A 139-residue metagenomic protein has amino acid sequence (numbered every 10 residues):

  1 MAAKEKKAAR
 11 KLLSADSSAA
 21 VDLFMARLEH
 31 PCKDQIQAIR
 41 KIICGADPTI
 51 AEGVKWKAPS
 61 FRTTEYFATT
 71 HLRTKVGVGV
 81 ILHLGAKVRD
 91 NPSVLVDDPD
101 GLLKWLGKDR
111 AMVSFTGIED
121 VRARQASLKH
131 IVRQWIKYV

Functional and structural regions predicted by a protein language model:
M1-V139: Charge-dense, helix-prone N-terminal extensions
